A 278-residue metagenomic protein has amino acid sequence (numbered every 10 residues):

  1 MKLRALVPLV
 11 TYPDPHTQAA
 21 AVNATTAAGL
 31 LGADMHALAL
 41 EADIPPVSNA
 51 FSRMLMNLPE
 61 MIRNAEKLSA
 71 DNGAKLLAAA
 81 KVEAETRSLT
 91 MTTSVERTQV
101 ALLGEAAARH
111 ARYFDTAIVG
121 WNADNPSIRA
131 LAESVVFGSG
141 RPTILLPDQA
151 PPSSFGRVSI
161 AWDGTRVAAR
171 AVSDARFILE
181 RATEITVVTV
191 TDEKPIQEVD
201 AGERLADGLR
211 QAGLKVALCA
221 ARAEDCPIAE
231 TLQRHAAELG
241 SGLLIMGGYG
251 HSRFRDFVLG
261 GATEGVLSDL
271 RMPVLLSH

Functional and structural regions predicted by a protein language model:
M1, A42, A79-A117, Q211-L244 (+2 more regions): Structural beta-alpha unit
M1-I62, G138-R141, S154-A221: Small/aliphatic-rich secondary-structure junction motif
T17-A20, L103, I128, A168-A171 (+2 more regions): Amphipathic coiled-coil/heptad-repeat helices and related helical stalk/stem segments that mediate oligomerization
A21, L30, E105-P151, H235-H278: Gly/Ser-rich helix-loop-strand patches that form or flank binding pockets for ribonucleotide-derived cofactors
H36-L38, S94, I118, I144 (+4 more regions): Hydrophobic/aromatic beta-strand patches that form the interior of the parallel beta-sheet core in alpha/beta enzyme
P59-K75: A short acidic, glycine-rich active-site loop that binds or catalyzes chemistry on phosphate/adenosine moieties
T90-T93, S127, A132-S134, G156-W162: Acidic/glycine-enriched edge-of-secondary-structure segments
R97-A101, A123-N125, T165-R166: Short beta->alpha connector loops
